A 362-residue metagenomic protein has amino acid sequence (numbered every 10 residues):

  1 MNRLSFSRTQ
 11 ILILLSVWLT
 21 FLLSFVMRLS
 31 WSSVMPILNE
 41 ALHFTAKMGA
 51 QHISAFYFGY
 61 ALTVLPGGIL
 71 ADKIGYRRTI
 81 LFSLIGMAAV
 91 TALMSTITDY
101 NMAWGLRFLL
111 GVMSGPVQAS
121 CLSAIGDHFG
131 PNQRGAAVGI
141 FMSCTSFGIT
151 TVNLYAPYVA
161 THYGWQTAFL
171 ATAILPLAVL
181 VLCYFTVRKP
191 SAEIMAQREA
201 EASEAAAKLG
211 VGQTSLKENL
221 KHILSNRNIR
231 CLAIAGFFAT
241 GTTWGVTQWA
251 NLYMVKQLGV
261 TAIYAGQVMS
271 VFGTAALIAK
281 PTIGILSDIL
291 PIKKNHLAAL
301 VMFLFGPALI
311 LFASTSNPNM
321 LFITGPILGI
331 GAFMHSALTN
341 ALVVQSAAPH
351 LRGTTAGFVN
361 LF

Functional and structural regions predicted by a protein language model:
M1-S7, E193-L232: Juxtamembrane intracellular "pre-TM" segments in multi-pass secondary transporters
L12-A46, V246-N251: Extracytoplasmic
W31-S32, N226-S270, L277-K280: Extracytoplasmic gate region of multi-pass secondary transporters
L62-N101: Conserved MFS/SLC helix-loop-helix module at the cytosolic interface between two early adjacent transmembrane helices
V64-G75, K280-I292: Helix-to-loop junctions at the C-terminal end of transmembrane segments in multipass secondary transporters
L106-F147: Cytoplasmic helix-loop-helix junction between adjacent transmembrane helices in 12-TM secondary transporters
F141-A192: Helix-loop-helix hairpin linking two adjacent transmembrane segments in secondary transporters
K293-L342: C-terminal transmembrane helical hairpin of 12-TM major facilitator-type secondary transporters
